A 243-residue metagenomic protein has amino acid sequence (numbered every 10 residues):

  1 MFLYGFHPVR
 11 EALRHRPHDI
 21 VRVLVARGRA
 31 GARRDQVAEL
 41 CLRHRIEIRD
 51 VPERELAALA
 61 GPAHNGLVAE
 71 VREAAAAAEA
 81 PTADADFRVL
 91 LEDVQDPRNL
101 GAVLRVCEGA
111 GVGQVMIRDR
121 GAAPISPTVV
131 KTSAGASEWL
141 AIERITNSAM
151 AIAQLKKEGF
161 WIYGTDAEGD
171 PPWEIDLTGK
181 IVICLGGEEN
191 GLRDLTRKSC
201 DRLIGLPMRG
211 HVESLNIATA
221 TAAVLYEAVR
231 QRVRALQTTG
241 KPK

Functional and structural regions predicted by a protein language model:
M1-E79, G240-K243: N-terminal positively charged helical leader segments and presequences
G5, E92, N99, S214-N216: Active-site helix-initiating loop/hinge in glycosyltransferases
E11, H18, A80-D170, E174: RNA substrate-binding interface of SAM-dependent RNA methyltransferases
P52, R72, E92, R118-D119 (+4 more regions): Short beta->alpha connector loops at strand-helix junctions that form conserved, small/polar/Pro-enriched
L59-R72, S133-S137, E143, T178-G186: Short basic, glycine-rich beta-strand/loop surfaces that mediate nucleic-acid
G109, K131-A136, D194-K243: Structured adenosyl-cofactor binding patch, chiefly the S-adenosyl-L-methionine
Y163-A218: Active-site/ligand-binding-proximal alpha/beta "capping" segment
